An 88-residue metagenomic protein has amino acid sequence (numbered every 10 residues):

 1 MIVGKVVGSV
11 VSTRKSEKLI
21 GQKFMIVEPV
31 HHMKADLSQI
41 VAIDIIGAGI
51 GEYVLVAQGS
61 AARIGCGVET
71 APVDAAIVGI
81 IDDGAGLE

Functional and structural regions predicted by a protein language model:
M1-H32, L37: N-terminal first-folded block
R14-S16, I43-I45, G65-V68: A generic local secondary-structure boundary/capping motif
V30, I43-I45, G59, I81: A structural micro-motif recognizing beta-strand termini and the immediately following turn/loop segments
S38-A42: Short alpha-helix capping/helix-loop boundary micro-motifs
L55-E88: C-terminal structural segments of small proteins and small subunits
